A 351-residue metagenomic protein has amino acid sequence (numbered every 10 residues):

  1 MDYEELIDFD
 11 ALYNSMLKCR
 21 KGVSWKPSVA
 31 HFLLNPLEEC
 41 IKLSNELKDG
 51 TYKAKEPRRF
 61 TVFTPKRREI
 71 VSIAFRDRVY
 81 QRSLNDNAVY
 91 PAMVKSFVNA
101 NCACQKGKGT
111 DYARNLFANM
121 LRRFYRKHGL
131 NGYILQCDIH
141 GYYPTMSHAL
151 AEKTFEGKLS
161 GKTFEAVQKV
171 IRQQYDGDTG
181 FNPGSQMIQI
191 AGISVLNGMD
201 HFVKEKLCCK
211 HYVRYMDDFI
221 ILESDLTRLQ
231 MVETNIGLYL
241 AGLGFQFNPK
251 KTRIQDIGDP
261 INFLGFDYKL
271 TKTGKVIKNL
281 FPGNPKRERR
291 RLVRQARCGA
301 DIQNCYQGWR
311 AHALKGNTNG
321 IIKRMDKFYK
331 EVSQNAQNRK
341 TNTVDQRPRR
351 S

Functional and structural regions predicted by a protein language model:
M1-F181: Conserved pre-catalytic core of RNA-dependent polymerases
E46, N115, N119-M216, I221-G237 (+4 more regions): Conserved polymerase palm-domain catalytic core
P57, V213-D217, P249-K250: Short Gly/Ser/Thr- and Asp/Glu-enriched loop/turn motifs at secondary-structure junctions
F63-T64, V213, R253-G258: A short beta-turn/loop motif at secondary-structure boundaries
I73-A74, R78, R82, C137 (+6 more regions): Right-hand nucleic-acid polymerase module
R82, D86, I193-G198, K251: Short, residue-level hotspots on alpha-helical faces of the histone-fold and other alpha-helical interaction modules
V94, E205-H211, G244-N248: Surface-exposed helix-capping loop/turn segments at secondary-structure junctions
A103-Y112, I220-E223, I254-G258: Beta-rich nucleic-acid/ligand-interaction surfaces
